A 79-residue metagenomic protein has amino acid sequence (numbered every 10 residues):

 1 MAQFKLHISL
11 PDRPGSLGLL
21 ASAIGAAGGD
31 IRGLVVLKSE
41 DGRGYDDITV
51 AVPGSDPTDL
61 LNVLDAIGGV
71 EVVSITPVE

Functional and structural regions predicted by a protein language model:
M1-E79: A conserved regulatory-domain signal marking ACT and ACT-like small-molecule sensing domains and adjacent regulatory
